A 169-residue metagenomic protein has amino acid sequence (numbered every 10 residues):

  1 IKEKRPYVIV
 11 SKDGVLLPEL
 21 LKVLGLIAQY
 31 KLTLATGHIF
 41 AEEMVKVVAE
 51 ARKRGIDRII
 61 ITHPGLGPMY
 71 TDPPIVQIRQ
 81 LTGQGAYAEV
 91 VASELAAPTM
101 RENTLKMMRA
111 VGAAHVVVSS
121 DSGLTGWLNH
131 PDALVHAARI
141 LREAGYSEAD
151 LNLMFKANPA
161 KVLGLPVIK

Functional and structural regions predicted by a protein language model:
I1-L17, A137-A138: Active-site gating loops and adjacent loop-to-helix segments of metal-dependent hydrolytic enzymes
S11-Q29: Alpha-helical scaffold segments that flank or form the walls of functional sites
G25, Y30-P98, V117: Catalytic pocket-lining loop regions of alpha/beta-barrel enzymes, especially the amidohydrolase/enolase/GH5 lineages
L34, A88, D121, L151 (+1 more regions): Divalent metal-coordination and catalytic microenvironments
V45-E50, Y70-I78, A97-A110, G126-R139 (+1 more regions): Histidine/acidic-residue-rich catalytic or RNA/ligand-binding cores of hydrolases and nuclease-related proteins
K53-D57, V111-G112, E143-S147: Short helix-capping segments at alpha-helix termini
V91, A113-H130: Short acidic/histidine-rich active-site segments
L134-K169: Mid-to-C-terminal alpha-helical segments outside catalytic/metal-binding sites
